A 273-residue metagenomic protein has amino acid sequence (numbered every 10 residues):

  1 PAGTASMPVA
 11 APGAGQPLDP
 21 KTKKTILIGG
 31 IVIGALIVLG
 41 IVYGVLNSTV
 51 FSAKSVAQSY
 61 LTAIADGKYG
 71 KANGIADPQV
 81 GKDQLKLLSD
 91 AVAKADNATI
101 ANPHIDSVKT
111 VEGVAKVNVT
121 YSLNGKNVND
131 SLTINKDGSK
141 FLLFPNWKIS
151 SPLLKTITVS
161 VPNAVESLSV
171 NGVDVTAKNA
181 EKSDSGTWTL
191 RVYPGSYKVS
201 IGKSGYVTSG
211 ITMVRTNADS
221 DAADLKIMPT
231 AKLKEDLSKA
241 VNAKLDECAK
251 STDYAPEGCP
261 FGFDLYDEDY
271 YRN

Functional and structural regions predicted by a protein language model:
P1-T22: Intrinsically disordered, low-complexity Pro/Gly-rich regions
K24-N47: Hydrophobic membrane-insertion alpha-helices, especially the h-region of bacterial N-terminal signal peptides
V45-K54, N146-T158, P162-N163, I227-D236: Short domain-boundary/entry signatures in modular proteins, especially in secreted/extracellular architectures
T49-I75, K232-A249: Short, aromatic-enriched amphipathic alpha-helices that serve as compact interaction elements
Y69-V128, E257-N273: Short solvent-exposed beta->alpha transition segments
S122-I211: Short beta-strand edge/turn micro-motifs at domain boundaries
K203-L233: Structured interaction patches on ligand/partner-binding surfaces of diverse proteins
D224-N273: Extracytoplasmic/luminal low-complexity segments enriched in Pro/Gly and acidic/polar residues that act as flexible
